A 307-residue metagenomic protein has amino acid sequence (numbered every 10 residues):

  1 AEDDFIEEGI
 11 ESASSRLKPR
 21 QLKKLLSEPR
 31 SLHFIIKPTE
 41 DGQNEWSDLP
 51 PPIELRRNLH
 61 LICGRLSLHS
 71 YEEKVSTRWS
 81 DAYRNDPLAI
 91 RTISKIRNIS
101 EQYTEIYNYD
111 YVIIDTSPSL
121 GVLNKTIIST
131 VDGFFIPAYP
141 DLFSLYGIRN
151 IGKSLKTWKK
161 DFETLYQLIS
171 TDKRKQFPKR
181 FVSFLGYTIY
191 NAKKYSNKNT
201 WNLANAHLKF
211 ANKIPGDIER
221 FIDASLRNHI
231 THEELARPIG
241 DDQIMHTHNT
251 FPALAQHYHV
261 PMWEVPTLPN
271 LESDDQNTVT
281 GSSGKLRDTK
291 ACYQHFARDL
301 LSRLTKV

Functional and structural regions predicted by a protein language model:
A1-V307: P-loop NTP-binding core
